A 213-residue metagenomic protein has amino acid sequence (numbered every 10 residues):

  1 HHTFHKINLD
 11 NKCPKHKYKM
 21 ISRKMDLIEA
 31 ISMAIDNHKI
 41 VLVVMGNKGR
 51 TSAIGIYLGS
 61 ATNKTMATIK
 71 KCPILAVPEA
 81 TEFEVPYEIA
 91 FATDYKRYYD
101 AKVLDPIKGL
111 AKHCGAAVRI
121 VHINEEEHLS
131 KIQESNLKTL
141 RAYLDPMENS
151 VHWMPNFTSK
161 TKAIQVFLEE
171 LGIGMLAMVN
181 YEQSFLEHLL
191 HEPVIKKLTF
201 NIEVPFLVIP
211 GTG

Functional and structural regions predicted by a protein language model:
L9-K19, D145-H152: A short helix-to-beta-strand connector/capping loop
K17-A30, T158-T161: Charged docking surfaces used in two-component/phosphorelay signaling
K19-R23, L75, R119-V121, V151-N156 (+1 more regions): General small-molecule cofactor/ligand-binding pocket signal
S32-E82, E170-G213: Gly/Ser-rich helix-loop-strand patches that form or flank binding pockets for ribonucleotide-derived cofactors
I56, Y87, K102, S130-Q133 (+2 more regions): Short, well-ordered secondary-structure micro-motifs
A67-I69, A80-V121, Q133-E134, K138-M147 (+1 more regions): Short acidic/Ser/Thr-enriched loop-to-helix initiation segments
K131-Y181: Glycine/small-residue-rich hydrophobic helix-like segments
